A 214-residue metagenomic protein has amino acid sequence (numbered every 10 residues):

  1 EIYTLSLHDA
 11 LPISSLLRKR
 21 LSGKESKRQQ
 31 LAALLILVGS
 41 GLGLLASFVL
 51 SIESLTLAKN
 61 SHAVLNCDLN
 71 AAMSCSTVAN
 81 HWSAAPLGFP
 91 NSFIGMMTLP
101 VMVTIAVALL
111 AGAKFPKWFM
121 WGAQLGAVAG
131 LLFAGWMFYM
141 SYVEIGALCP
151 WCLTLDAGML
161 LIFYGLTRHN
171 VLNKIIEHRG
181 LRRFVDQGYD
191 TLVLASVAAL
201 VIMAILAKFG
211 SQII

Functional and structural regions predicted by a protein language model:
E1-D9: Single conserved hydrophobic/aromatic residue that forms the stacking wall/gate of nucleotide- or nucleobase-binding
I13-Q29, N173-Y189: Membrane-interfacial, low-structure loops and terminal tails that flank and connect transmembrane helices in multi-pass
L31-A58: N-terminal signal-anchor transmembrane alpha helix
L55-P90: Extracytosolic (periplasmic/ER-lumenal) interhelical loops and adjacent juxtamembrane/interface segments of multi-pass
A79-V101, L148-L160: Membrane-interface loop-to-helix entry segments
F89-G112, A129, F133: Hydrophobic alpha-helical transmembrane segments
F138-P150: Membrane-interface helix caps and helix-loop-helix hairpins in membrane proteins
M203-I214: Juxtamembrane boundary at the C-terminal end of a transmembrane helix
